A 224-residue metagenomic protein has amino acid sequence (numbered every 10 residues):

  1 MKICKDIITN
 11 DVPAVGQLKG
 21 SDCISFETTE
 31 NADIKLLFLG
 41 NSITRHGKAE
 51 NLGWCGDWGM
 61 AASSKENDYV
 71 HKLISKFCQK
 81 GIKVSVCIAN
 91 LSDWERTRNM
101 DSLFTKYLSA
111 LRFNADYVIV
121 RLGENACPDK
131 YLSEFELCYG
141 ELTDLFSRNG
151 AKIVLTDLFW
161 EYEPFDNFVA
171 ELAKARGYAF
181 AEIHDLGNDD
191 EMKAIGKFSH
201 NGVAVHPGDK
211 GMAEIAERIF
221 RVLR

Functional and structural regions predicted by a protein language model:
M1-S25: Short coil-to-helix leader/linker segments, especially the first N-terminal amphipathic alpha-helix with its helix
L18-D22, E30-L37, R45-K130: Conserved SGNH/GDSL esterase-like catalytic core that processes O-acyl groups on lipids and polysaccharides
K35, Y117, K152-V154, A179: Proline-centered loop/turn at the N-terminus of a beta-strand
L37-G40, T156: Short hydrophobic segments within beta-strands
G47, A126-L132, Y162-D166, D190: Extracytoplasmic/secreted cell-surface and envelope-processing proteins
L103-F104, L132-E141: Charged helix-capping and loop-helix junction motifs
I119-N125, T143-E171: Active-site segments of SGNH/GDSL-like serine hydrolases that catalyze O-acetyl group transfer/hydrolysis on lipids
F159-R224: Catalytic His-Asp segment of secreted/periplasmic serine-dependent ester chemistry enzymes
